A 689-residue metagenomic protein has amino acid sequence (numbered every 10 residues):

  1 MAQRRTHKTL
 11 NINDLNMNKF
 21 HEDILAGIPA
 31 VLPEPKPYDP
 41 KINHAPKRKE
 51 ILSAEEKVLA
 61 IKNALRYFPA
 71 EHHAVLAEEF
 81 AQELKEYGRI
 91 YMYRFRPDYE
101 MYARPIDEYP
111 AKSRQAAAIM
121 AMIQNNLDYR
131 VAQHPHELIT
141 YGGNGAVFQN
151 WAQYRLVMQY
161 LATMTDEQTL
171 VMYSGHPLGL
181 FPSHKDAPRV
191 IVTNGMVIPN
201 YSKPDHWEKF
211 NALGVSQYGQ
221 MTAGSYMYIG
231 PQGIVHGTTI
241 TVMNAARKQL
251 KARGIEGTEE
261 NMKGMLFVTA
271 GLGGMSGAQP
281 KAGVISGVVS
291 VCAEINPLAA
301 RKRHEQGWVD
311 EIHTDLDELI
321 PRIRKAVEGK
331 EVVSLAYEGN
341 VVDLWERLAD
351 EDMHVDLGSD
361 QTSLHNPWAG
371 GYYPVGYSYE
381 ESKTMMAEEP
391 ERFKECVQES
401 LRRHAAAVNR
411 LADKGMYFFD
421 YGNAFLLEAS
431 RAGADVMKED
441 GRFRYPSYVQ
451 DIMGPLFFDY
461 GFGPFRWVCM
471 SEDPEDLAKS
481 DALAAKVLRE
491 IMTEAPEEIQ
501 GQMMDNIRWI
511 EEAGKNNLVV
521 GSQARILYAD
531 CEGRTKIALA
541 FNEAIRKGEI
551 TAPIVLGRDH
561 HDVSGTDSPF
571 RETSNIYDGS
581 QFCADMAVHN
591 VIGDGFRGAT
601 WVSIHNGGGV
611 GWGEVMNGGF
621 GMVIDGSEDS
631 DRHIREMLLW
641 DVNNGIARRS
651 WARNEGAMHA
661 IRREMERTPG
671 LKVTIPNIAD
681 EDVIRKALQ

Functional and structural regions predicted by a protein language model:
M1-F210, S216-G224, E389-A540, A544-G557 (+3 more regions): Long, compositionally biased, glycine/small-hydrophobic-enriched stretches that function as flexible linkers, tethers
F210-V215, T238-K251, P569-F570, D578: Active-site-proximal segments of catalytic enzyme domains that coordinate small-molecule cofactors or metal ions
G219-I240, R247, G254-T258, K263-L266 (+6 more regions): Catalytic or ion-translocation cores adjacent to nucleophile or general acid/base/metal-coordination motifs in diverse
L266-T269, V332-Y337, F419: Short catalytic-loop micro-motif centered on adjacent basic/acidic residues
V289, H354, Y417: Residue-level detector of anion-binding/catalytic polar loops
P297, G339-V342, Q361-N366, G422-E428 (+2 more regions): Glycine-rich beta-alpha junction loops
S334-T362, N366-A369: Active-site/ligand-binding-proximal alpha/beta "capping" segment
I554, R558-H589: Small-residue-enriched alpha-helical segments and adjacent helix-cap loops that form tight helix-helix packing
